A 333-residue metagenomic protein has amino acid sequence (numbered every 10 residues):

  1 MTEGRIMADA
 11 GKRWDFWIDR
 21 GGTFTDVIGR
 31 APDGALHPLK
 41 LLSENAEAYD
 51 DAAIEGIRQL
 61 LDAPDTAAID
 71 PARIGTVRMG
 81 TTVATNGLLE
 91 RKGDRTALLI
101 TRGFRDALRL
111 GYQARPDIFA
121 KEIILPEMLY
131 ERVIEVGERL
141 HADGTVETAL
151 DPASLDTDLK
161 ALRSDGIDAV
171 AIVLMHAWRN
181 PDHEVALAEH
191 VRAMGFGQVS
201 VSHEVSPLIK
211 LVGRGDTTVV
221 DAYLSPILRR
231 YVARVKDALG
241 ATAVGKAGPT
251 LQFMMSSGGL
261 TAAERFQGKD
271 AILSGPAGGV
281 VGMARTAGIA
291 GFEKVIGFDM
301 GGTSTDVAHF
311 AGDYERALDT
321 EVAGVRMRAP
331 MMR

Functional and structural regions predicted by a protein language model:
T2-R333: N-terminally biased helix-coil "hinge/interface" segments that flank
